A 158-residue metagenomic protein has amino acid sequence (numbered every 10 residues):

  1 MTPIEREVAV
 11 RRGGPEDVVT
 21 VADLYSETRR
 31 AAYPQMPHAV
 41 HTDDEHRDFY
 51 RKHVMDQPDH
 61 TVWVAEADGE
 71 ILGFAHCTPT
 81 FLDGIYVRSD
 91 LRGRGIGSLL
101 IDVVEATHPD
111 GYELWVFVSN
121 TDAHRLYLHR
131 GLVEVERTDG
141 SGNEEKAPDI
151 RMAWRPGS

Functional and structural regions predicted by a protein language model:
A9-D23: A short beta-loop-alpha structural element at the N-terminal edge of CoA-dependent acyl/N-acetyltransferase catalytic
S26-K52: Conserved GNAT-fold acetyl-CoA-binding loop/helix
K52-V64, F81: A short helix-loop-beta-strand connector motif used in the catalytic cores of GNAT acetyltransferases and, in some
V64, E70-Y86: Conserved beta-strand in the GNAT
F81-R92, V116-F117: A short, internal acetyl-CoA/4′-phosphopantetheine-binding micro-motif in the GNAT/acyltransferase core
D90-V103: Conserved acetyl-CoA pyrophosphate-binding loop and the N-cap/start of the following alpha-helix in GNAT-like
S98-L99, S119-R137, N143-A147: Conserved active-site alpha-helix within GNAT-family acetyltransferase domains
T107-S119: Conserved GNAT acetyl-CoA-binding A-motif
